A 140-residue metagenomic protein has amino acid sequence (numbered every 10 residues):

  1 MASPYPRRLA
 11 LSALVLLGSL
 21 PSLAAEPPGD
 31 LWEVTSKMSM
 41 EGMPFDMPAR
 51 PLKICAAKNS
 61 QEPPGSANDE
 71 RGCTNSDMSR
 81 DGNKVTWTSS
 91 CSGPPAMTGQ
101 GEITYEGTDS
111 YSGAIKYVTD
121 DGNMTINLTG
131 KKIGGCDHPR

Functional and structural regions predicted by a protein language model:
A2-A10: Bacterial N-terminal signal peptides that target proteins for export
A10-S19: Bacterial N-terminal signal peptides
L20-A24: Sec/Tat signal peptide C-region and signal peptidase I cleavage site
P27-G42: Tryptophan-anchored aromatic micro-motifs
V34-S36, T86-G93, G113-T119: Short beta-strand segments that buttress and anchor functional surface loops
D46-Q100: Central antiparallel beta-sheet cores of small beta-barrel/beta-sandwich binding domains
I54, N75-S76, T98-Y105, I115-K116 (+1 more regions): Hydrophobic/aromatic beta-strand elements that line small-molecule binding cavities or substrate pockets in beta-rich
D120-R140: Edge beta-strand at a domain terminus
